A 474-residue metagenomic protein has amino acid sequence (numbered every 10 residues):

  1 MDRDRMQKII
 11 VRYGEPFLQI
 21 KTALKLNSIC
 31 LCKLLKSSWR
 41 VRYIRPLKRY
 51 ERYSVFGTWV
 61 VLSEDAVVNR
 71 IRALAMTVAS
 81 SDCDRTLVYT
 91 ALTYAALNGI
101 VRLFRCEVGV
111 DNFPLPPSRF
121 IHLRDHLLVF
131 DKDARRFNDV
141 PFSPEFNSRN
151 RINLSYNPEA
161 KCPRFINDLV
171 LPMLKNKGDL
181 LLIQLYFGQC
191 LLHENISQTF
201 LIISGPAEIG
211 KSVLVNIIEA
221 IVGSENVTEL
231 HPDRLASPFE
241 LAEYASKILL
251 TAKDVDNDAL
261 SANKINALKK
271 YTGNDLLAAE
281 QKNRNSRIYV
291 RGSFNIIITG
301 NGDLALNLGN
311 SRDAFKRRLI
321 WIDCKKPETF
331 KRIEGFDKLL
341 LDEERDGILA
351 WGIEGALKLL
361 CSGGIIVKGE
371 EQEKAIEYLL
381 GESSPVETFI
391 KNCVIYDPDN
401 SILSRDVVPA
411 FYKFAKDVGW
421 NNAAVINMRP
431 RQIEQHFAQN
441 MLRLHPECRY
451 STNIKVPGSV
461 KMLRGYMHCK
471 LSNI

Functional and structural regions predicted by a protein language model:
M1-K48, M76-I209, V213-I474: Feature primarily recognizes SF3-like P-loop helicase cores of small DNA viruses
Y53, T58-I71: Trp- and S/T/G-rich repeat-edge/linker motifs of beta-rich repeat architectures
